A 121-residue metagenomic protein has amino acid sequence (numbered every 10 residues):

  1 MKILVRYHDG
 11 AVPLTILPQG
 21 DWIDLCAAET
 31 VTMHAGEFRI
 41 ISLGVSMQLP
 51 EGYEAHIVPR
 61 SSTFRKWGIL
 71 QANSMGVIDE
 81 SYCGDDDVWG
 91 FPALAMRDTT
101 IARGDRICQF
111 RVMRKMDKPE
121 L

Functional and structural regions predicted by a protein language model:
M1-L121: DUTPase catalytic domain/fold
